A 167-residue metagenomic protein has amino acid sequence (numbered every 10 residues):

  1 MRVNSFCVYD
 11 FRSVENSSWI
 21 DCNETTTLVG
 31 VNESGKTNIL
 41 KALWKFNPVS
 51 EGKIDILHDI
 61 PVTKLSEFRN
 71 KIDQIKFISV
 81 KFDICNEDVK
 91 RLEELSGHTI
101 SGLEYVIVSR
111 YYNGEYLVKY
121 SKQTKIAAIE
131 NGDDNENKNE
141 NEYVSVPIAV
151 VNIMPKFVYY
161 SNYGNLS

Functional and structural regions predicted by a protein language model:
M1-P48, D59-S66: Pre-Walker A-like glycine/lysine-rich segment at the N-terminus of P-loop NTPase domains
M1-V3, E15, D73-F77, S101-Y105 (+1 more regions): A general secondary-structure signal for short beta-strands and their flanking turns/coil in non-transmembrane regions
S5-C7, W19, F77-K81, I107-S109: Beta-strand secondary-structure signal
C7-R12, E24-L28, F82-N86, R110-G114 (+1 more regions): Short, flexible loop/turn elements at secondary-structure junctions
I20, V31, R69-D73, V150-I153: Conserved catalytic network of the ASCE P-loop NTPase/AAA+ motor domain
K41-E104: Conserved P-loop NTP-binding catalytic core
V89-S167: Electropositive, glycine-dotted interaction segments that contact anionic polymers or phosphate-rich ligands
